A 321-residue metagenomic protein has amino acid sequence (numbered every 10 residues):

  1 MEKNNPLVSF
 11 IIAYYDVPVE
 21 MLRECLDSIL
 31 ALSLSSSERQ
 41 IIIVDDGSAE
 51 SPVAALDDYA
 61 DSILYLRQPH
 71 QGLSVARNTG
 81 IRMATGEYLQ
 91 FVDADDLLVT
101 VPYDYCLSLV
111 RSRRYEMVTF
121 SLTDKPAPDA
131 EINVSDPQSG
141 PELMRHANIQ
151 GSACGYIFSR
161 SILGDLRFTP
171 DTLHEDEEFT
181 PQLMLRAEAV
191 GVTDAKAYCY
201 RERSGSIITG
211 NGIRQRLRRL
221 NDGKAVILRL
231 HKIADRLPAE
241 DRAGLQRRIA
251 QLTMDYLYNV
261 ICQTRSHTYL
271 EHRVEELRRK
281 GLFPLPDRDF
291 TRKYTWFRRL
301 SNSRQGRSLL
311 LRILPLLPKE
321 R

Functional and structural regions predicted by a protein language model:
M1-D222: Nucleotide-sugar donor-binding/catalytic module of glycosyltransferases that assemble extracellular/cell-envelope
E2, C262-R321: Membrane-interface aromatic/basic loop that binds lipid-linked glycans or pyrophosphate carriers, typified by
D46, A60, R216, K224 (+4 more regions): Short, intrinsically disordered/low-complexity patches at protein termini and at juxtamembrane boundaries
S62, M83, R186, I233-R236 (+1 more regions): Active-site catalytic microenvironments for nucleophilic, acid-base chemistry
A197-S204, G210-E240, N259-V260, R265-F283: Catalytic core of nucleotide-sugar-dependent glycosyltransferases
P238-R248: All-alpha amphipathic helical-bundle segments outside canonical DNA-binding/catalytic cores that form hydrophobic
R247-Y258: Amphipathic alpha-helical repeat scaffolds of TPR domains
